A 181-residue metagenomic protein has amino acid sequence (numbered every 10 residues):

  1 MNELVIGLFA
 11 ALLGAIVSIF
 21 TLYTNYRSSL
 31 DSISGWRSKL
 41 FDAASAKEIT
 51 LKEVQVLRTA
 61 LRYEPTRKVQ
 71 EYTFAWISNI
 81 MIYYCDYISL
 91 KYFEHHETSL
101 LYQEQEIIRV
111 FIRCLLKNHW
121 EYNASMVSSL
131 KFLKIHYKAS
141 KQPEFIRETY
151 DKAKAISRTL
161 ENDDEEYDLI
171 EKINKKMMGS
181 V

Functional and structural regions predicted by a protein language model:
M1-S28: Membrane-embedded hydrophobic alpha-helical segments
N2, I6, L30-R37, F74: Amphipathic, non-membrane alpha-helical segments in soluble helical-bundle scaffolds
A10-A11, A15, A43-A46, A60 (+4 more regions): A sequence-composition feature that detects small, non-aromatic residues
Y26-R67: Amphipathic, membrane-active segments
P65-V181: An amphipathic alpha-helical interaction surface
